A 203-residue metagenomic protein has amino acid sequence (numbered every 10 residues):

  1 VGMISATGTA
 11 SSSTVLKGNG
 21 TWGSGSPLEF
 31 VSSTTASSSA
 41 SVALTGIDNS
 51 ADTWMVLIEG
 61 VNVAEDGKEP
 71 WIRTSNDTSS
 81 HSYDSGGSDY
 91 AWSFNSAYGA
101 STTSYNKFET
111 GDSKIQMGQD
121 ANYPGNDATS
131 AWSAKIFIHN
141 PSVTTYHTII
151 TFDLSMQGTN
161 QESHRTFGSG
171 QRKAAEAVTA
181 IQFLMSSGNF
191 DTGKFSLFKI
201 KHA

Functional and structural regions predicted by a protein language model:
V1-A40: Fibrous stalk/shaft segments of extracellular and virion attachment machinery
G25-A203: Surface-exposed molecular-recognition determinants
